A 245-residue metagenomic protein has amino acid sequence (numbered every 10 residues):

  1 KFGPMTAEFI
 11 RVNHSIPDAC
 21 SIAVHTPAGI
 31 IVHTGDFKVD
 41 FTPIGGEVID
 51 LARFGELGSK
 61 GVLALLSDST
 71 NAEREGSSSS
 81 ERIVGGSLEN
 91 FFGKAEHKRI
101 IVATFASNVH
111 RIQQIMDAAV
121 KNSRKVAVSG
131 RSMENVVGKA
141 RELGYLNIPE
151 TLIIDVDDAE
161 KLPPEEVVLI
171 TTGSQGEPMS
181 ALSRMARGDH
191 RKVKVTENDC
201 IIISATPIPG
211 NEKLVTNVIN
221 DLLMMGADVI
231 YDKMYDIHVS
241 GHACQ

Functional and structural regions predicted by a protein language model:
K1-L162, E177-K194, G210-N217: His/Asp/Glu-rich metal-coordinating catalytic cores of metallo-dependent phosphodiesterases/hydrolases acting on
L63, V167, D199: Conserved acidic residues
N122, E197, M225-G226: Short, structured coil segments at secondary-structure junctions
K125, C200-I201: The feature marks the mature, well-folded catalytic cores of soluble enzymes
P164, V195-N198, L222: ATP-dependent carboxylate-amine ligase
E166-Q175: Conserved two-lobed SF2 helicase motor
G173-S174, A205-P209: Aromatic- and Gly/Pro-rich donor/ligand-binding loops that form nucleotide- or phosphate-bearing donor binding pockets
L222-Q245: Generic long, charged, amphipathic alpha-helical segments
